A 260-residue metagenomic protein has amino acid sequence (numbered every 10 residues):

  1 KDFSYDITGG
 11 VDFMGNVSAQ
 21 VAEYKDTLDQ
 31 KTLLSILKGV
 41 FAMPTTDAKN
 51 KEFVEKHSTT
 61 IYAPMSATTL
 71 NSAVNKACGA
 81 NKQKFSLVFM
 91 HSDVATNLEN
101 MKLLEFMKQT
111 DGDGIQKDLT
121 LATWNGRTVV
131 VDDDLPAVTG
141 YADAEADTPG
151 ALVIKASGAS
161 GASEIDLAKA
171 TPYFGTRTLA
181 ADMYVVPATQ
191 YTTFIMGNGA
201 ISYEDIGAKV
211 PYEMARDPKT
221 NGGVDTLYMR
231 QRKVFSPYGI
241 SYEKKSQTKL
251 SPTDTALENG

Functional and structural regions predicted by a protein language model:
K1, A19-Q20, D225-L227: Oligomerization/assembly interface segments of phage tail-like spikes and tubes
S4-G79, T255-G260: Alpha-helical scaffold segments that mediate packing/assembly in large oligomeric complexes
L33, L37-V40, V94, M101-M107 (+1 more regions): Extracytoplasmic, non-cytosolic globular domains
V54-T68, N100-G260: Sequence/fold signature of self-assembling virion shell proteins
A80-F85, A122-N125: Short gly/pro-enriched beta-turn/loop segments at secondary-structure junctions
Q83-M101: Beta-edge loop/turn motif
